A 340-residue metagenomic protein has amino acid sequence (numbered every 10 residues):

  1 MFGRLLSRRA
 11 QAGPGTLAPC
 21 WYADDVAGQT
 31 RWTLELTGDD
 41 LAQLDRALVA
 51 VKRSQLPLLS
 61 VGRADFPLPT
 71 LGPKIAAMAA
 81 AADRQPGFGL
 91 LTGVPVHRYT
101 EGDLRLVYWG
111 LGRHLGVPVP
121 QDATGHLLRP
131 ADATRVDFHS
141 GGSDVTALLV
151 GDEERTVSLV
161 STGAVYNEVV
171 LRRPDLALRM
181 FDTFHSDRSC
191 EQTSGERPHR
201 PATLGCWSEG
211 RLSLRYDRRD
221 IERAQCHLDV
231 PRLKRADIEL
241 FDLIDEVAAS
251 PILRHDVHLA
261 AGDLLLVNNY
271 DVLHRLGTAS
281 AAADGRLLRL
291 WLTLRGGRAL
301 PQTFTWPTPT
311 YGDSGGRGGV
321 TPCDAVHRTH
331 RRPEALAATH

Functional and structural regions predicted by a protein language model:
M1-L71, R84, G89, V96-R98 (+4 more regions): Active-site environment of non-heme Fe oxygenases that use a 2-His-1-carboxylate facial triad
G72-A80: Short, charged beta->alpha transition segments
E101: Catalytic palm subdomain of template-directed nucleic-acid polymerases, centered on the conserved carboxylate motif
L104-G112, I244: Short amphipathic C-terminal alpha-helix that caps PH/PH-like domains
